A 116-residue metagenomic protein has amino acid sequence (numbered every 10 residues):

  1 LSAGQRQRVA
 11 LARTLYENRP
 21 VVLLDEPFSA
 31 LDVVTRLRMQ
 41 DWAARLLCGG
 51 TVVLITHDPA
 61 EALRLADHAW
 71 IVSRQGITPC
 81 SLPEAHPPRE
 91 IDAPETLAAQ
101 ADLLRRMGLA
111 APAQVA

Functional and structural regions predicted by a protein language model:
S2-R8, V33: ABC ATPase nucleotide-binding domain "signature motif"
L11: Hydrophobic anchor residue at the start of the ABC signature
E17: Conserved signature/switch motifs of ABC ATPase nucleotide-binding domains
V22-E26: Catalytic Walker B motif of ABC-type/P-loop ATPase nucleotide-binding domains
R36-C48: Helical segment within the ABC ATPase nucleotide-binding domain
G49-T56: Conserved H-loop
R64-I71: Conserved catalytic segment of ABC-fold P-loop ATPases
R74-L104: Conserved beta-strand-loop-alpha-helix hinge in the C-terminal portion of ABC ATPase nucleotide-binding domains
